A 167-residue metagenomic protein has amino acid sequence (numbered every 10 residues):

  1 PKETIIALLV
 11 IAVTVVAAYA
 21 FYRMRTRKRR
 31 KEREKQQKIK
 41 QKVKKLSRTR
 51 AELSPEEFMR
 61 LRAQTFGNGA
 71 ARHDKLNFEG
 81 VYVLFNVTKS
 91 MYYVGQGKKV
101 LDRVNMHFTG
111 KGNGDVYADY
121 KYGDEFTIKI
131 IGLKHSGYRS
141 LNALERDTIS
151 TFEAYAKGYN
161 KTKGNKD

Functional and structural regions predicted by a protein language model:
K2, I6-D102, M106, S136-R139 (+1 more regions): GIY-YIG nuclease catalytic motif and its immediate N-terminal context
H73-F78, Y117-D124: Short, surface-exposed loop and linker segments with low hydrophobicity and enrichment for Pro/Ser/Thr
V100, D115-D119, K163: Basic, gly/Ser/Thr/Pro-rich low-complexity segments located predominantly at protein N termini
N105-D119: A broadly used, surface-exposed interaction patch
K121-Y138: Nucleic-acid nuclease catalytic cores
T148-I149: Serine endopeptidase catalytic core focused on the charge-relay Asp
F152-D167: Coupling/hinge elements of helicase-like and P-loop NTPase modules
